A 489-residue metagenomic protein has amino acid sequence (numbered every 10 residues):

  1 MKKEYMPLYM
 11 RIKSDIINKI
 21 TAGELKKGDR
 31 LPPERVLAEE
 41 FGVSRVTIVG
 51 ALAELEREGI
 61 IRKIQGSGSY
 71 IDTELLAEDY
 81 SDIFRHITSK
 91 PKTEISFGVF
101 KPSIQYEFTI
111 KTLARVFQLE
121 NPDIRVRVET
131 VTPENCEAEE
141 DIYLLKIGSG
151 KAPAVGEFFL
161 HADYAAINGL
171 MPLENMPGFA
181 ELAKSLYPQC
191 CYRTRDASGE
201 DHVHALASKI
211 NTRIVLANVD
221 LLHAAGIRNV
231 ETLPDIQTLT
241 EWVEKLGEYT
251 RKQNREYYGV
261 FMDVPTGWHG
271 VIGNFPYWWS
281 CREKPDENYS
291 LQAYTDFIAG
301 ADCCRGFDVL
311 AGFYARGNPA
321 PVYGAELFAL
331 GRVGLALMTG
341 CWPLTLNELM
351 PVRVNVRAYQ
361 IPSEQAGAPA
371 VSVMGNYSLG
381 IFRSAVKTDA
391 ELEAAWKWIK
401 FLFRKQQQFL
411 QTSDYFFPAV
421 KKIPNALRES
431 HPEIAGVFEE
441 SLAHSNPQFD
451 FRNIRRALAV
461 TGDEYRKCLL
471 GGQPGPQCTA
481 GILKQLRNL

Functional and structural regions predicted by a protein language model:
M1-E40: Extreme N-terminal segment that seeds HTH/winged-HTH DNA-binding domains in transcriptional regulators
Y80-H86, F158-I214, A358-Y359: Hinge/lid segment of periplasmic solute-binding proteins
F100, G273, C304-K387: Extracytoplasmic/periplasmic substrate-binding proteins
D123-L186, A225-G226, L330, G334 (+1 more regions): Extracytoplasmic "Venus flytrap"/periplasmic binding protein-like
H202-S208, T240-Q292: Extracytoplasmic/periplasmic solute-binding protein
V243, G247, P285-V322: Glycine-centered hinge/linker elements that transmit conformational signals in sensory and ligand-binding systems
N347, Y377-N453: Mature extracytoplasmic/periplasmic domains
V373, T412-F417, E433-L489: C-terminal capping/gating helix-and-loop segments adjacent to ligand/active sites or protein-protein/ligand interfaces
